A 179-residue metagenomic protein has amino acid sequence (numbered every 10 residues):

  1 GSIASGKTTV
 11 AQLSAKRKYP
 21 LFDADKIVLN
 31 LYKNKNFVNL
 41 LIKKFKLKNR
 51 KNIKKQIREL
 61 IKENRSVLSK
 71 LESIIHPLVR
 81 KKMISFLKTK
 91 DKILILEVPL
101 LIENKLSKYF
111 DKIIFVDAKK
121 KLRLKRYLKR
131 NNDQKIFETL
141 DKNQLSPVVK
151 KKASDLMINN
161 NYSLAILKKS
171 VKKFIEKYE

Functional and structural regions predicted by a protein language model:
G1: The Walker A (P-loop) glycine that initiates the GxxxxGKT/S ATP-binding motif of P-loop NTPases
S5: ATP-binding Walker
T8: Walker A/P-loop
Y19-L21, I113, M157: Conserved beta-strand scaffold positions in the cores of enzyme catalytic domains, especially in NTP/NDP-utilizing
P20-N34: Short beta-strand-centered segment that lines the nucleotide-binding/catalytic pocket of NTP-utilizing
N30-D91: ATP-dependent small-molecule kinase phosphotransfer cores that center on conserved nucleotide phosphate-binding segments
F45, K82-K88, I93-L128: ATP-dependent NMP and nucleoside kinases share a basic, alpha-helical "lid"
K82-M83, K108-Y109, K120, R130-E179: Small-molecule kinase domains that catalyze NTP-dependent phosphoryl transfer to phosphate-bearing small molecules
